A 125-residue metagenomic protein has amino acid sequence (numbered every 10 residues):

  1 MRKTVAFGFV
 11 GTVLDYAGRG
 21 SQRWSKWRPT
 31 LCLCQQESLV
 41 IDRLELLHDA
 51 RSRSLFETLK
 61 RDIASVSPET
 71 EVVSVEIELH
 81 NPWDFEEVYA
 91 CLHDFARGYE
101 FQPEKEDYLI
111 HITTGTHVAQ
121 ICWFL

Functional and structural regions predicted by a protein language model:
M1-L109, T116-L125: Long, low-complexity, Lys/Arg-enriched
